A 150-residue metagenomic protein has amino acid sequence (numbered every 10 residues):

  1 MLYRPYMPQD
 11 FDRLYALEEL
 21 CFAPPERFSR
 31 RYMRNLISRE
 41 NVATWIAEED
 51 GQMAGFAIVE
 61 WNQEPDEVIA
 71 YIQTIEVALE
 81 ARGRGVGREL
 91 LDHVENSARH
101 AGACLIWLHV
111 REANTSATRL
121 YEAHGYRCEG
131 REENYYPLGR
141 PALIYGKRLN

Functional and structural regions predicted by a protein language model:
M1-Y3: Extreme N-terminal starter segment of soluble prokaryotic enzymes
P5-E80, L91-H93, S97, A101 (+1 more regions): Acetyl-CoA-dependent GNAT
V77-E80, R84, E112-A113: Active-site acidic-Proline motif in GNAT/NAT acetyltransferases
G87, L91, N114-A117, N134-G139: Short glycine/proline-centered loop/turn elements that form peptide/ligand docking sites
W107-V110, E122, R127-L143: Conserved catalytic-core motifs of GNAT/GCN5-like acyltransferases
